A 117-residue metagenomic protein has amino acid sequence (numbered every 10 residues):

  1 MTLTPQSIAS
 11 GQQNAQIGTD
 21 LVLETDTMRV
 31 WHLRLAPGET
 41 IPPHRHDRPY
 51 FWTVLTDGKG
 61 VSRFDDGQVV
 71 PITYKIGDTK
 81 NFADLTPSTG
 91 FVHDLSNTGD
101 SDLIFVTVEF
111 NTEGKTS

Functional and structural regions predicted by a protein language model:
M1-I17, E113-S117: Basic/polar N-terminal segments that are highly enriched at the extreme N-terminus, encompassing both cleavable
A15-P42, R48-W52, F105-V108: A short glycine-rich, His/Asp/Glu-containing loop-to-beta-strand
A36, L55, K75-D78: Residue-level recognition of short, solvent-exposed, well-ordered loop/turn junctions that link secondary-structure
H44-H46, V92-H93: Histidine-centered active-site/metal-ligand motif
D47-D66: Glycine- and acidic-residue-biased ligand/ion/polar-headgroup-sensing regions
D66-P87: Short acidic-glycine-tyrosine-enriched beta hairpin
D94-G99: Asparagine-centered strand-capping/turn motif at beta-strand->loop junctions
